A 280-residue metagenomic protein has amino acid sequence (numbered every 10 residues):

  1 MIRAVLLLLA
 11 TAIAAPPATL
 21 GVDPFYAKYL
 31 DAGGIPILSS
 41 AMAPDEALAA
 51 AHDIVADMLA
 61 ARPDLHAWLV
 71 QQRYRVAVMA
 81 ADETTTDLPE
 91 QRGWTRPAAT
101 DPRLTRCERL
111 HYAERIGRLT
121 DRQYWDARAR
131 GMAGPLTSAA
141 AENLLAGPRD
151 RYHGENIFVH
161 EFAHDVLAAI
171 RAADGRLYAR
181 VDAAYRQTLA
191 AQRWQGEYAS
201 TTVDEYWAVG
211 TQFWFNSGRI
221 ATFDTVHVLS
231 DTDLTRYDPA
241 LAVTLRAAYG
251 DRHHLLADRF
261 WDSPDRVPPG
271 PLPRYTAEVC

Functional and structural regions predicted by a protein language model:
I2-A12: Sec-dependent N-terminal signal peptides
R3, L65, N216-R219: Short amphipathic alpha-helical segments with coiled-coil-like heptad repeat character
L6-L7, A61, W214: A very general structural signal that marks isolated residues within well-ordered alpha-helical segments
A10, A14, D121-Y124: Intrinsic disorder/low-complexity segments
P16-D31: Short N-terminal segments immediately surrounding and downstream of signal-peptide cleavage
G21-P24, L38, W94-R103, L110-A140 (+2 more regions): Metalloprotease/metallohydrolase-associated module, dominated by Zn2+-dependent proteases
F25, A32-I35, P44-R186, D224-H227: Acidic/His-rich structured neighborhood in mature extracellular/periplasmic domains
